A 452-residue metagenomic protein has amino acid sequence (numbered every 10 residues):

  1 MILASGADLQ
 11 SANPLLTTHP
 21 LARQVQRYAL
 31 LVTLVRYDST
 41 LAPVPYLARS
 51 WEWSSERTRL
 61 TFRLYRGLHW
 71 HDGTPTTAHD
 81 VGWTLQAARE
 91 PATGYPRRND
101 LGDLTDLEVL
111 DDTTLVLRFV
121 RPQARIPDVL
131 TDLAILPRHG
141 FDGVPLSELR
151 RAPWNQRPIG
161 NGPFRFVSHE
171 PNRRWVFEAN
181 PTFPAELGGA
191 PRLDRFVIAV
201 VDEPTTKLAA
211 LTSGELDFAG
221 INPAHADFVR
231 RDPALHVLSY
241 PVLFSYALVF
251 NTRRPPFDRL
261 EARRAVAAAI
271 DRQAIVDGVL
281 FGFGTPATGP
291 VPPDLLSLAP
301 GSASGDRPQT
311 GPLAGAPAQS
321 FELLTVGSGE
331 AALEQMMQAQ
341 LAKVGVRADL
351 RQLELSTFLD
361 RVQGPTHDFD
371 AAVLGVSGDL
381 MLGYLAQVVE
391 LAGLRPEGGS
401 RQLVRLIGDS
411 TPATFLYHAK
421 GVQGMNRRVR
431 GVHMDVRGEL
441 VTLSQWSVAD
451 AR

Functional and structural regions predicted by a protein language model:
I2, T77-T84, D112-R118, G162-P163 (+6 more regions): Alpha-helical secondary-structure segments
A4-S55, W83-Q86, I159: N-terminal lobe/hinge region of extracytoplasmic solute-binding protein
Y28, D38, T131-P191, R195 (+2 more regions): Gly/Pro-rich hinge or "lid" segments in bacterial periplasmic/extracellular proteins
S50-G94, L110, V116-R118, A210-T212 (+1 more regions): Aromatic- and charge-enriched surface segment that lines or borders ligand/interaction sites
E52, R63, R98-G143, S168: Surface-exposed binding/hinge segments that line and control ligand-binding clefts or catalytic entry sites
A88, L107, V167-E178, V197-R254 (+2 more regions): Extracellular/periplasmic solute-recognition and catalytic clefts
F281-G315, T325-A332: Structural transition elements
Q423-R452: Long beta-strand-rich cores associated with HINT superfamily self-processing modules
